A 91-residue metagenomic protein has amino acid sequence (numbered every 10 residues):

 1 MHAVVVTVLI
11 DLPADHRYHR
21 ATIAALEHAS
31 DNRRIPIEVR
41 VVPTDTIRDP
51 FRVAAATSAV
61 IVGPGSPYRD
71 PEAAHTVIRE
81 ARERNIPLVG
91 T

Functional and structural regions predicted by a protein language model:
M1-T91: N-terminal beta1-alpha1 cap of cysteine-dependent amidohydrolase-like domains
